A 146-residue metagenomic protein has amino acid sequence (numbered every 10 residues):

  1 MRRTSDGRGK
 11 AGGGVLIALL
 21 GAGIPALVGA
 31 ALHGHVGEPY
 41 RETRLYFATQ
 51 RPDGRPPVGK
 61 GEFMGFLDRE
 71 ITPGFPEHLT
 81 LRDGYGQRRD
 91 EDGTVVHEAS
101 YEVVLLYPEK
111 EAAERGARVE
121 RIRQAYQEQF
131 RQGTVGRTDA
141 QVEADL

Functional and structural regions predicted by a protein language model:
R2-Y40, V96-Y101: N-terminal intrinsically disordered, cationic/polar leader segments that include organellar targeting peptides
G21-A26, V58-G61, T80-Y85, A113-A117: A short linear-motif detector with a strong N-terminal bias
A26-G29, E70, V119: Flexible coil/turn and secondary-structure edge motifs
H33-R82: N-terminal secretory signal peptides
Q50, Q87, V142-A144: Short, internal active-site loops enriched in acidic
M64-S100, L106-A113: Mature extracytoplasmic domains of secretory-pathway proteins
V95-L146: Helix-rich interaction surfaces within compact, conserved domain-sized segments that mediate assembly or partner
